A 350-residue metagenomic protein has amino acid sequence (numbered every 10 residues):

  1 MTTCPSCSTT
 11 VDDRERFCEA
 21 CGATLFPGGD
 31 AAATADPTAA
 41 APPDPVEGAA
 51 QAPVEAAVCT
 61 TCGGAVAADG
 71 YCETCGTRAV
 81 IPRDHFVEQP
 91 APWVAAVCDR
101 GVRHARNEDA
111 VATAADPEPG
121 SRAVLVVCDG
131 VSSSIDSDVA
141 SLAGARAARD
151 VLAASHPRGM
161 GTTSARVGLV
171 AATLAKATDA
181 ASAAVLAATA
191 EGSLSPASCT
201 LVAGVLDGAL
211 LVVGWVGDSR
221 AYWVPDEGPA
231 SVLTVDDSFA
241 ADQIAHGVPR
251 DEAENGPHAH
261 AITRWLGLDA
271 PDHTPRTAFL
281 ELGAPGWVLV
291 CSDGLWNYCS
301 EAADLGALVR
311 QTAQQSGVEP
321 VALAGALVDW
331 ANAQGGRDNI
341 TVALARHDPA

Functional and structural regions predicted by a protein language model:
M1-A350: PP2C/PPM-type serine/threonine phosphatase catalytic domain
